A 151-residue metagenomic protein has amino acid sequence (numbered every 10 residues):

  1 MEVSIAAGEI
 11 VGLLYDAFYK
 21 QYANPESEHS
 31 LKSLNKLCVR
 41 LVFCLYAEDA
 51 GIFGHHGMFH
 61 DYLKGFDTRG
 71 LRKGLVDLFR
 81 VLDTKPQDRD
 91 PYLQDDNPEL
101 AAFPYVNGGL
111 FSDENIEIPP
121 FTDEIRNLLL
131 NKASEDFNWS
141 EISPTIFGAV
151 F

Functional and structural regions predicted by a protein language model:
M1-F151: Preference for the N-terminal adenyl/adenosyl cofactor-binding alpha/beta module
